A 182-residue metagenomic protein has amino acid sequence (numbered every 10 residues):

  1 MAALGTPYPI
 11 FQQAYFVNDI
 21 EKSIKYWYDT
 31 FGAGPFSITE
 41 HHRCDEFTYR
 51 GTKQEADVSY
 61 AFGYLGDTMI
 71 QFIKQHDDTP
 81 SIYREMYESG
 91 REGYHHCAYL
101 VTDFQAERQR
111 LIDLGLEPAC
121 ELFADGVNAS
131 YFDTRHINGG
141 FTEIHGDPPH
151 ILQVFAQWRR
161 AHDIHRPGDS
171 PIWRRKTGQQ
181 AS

Functional and structural regions predicted by a protein language model:
M1-F11, Y15-S37, R50-E117, D133-S182: Glyoxalase I/VOC metalloenzyme domain signal
P9, D125-N128: Short acidic/glycine-enriched loop/turn segments that link adjacent beta-strands
H41-H42, D125: Conserved beta-strand edge residues that scaffold enzyme active sites
R43-T48: Short, charge-patterned binding micro-sites
C120-F123: Short beta-strand
